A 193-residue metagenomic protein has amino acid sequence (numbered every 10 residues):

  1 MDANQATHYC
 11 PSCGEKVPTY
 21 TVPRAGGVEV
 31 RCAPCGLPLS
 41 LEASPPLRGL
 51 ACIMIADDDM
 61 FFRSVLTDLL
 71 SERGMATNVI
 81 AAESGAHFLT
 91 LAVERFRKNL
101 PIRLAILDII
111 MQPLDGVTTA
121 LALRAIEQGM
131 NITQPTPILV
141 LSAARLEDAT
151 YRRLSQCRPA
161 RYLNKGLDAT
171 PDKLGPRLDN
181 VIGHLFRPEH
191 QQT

Functional and structural regions predicted by a protein language model:
M1-C52, T67, N131-Q134, D168-T193: Non-catalytic signal-transmission and effector/linker regions of two-component phosphorelay proteins
L50-F62, L66-L70, A105, L139: Conserved acidic segment of CheY-like receiver
M60-S64, L89, D148: Charged phosphotransfer/docking patches of two-component systems
A81-E94, G116: Helix N-cap/capping motif at the beta->alpha junctions
F96-L107: Active-site beta3 strand of CheY-like receiver
A105-L107, L123, M130-D148, R152 (+1 more regions): A short, hydrophobic beta-strand element within the central beta-sheet of small alpha/beta folds
M111: Receiver (REC) domain active-site loop signature in two-component systems and cognate sites in sensor histidine kinases
A160: Short, glycine/charged-rich "phosphate-handling" switch motifs in NTP-dependent and phosphotransfer domains
